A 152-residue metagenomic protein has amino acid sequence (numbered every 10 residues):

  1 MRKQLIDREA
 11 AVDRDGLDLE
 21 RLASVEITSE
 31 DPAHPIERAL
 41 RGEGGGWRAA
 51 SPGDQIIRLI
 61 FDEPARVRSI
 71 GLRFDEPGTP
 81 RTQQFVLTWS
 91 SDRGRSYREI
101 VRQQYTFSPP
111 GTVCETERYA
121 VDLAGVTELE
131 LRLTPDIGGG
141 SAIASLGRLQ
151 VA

Functional and structural regions predicted by a protein language model:
M1-D62, D75-P80, R148-Q150: Disordered, acidic Ser/Thr/Pro-rich linker "stalks" and the adjacent N-terminal cap of the next globular domain
I57-R66, Y119-G125: Extracellular and analogous surface-interaction loops
A65, P80-T82, A124, G139: A cross-taxa feature marking solvent-exposed loop/turn segments within ectodomains of secreted and single-pass membrane
A65-P77, L131: A short beta-strand element within beta-rich, extracytoplasmic domains of secreted/secretory-pathway proteins
P80-R93: Short, surface-exposed beta-strand/strand-loop-strand elements in extracellular ectodomains
Y97-V121: Extracellular carbohydrate recognition and processing domains and analogous Trp-centered ligand-binding platforms
L131-G140: Short beta-strand-plus-loop segments that form exposed binding edges in beta-rich domains
G139-A152: C-terminal interaction-tip segments
